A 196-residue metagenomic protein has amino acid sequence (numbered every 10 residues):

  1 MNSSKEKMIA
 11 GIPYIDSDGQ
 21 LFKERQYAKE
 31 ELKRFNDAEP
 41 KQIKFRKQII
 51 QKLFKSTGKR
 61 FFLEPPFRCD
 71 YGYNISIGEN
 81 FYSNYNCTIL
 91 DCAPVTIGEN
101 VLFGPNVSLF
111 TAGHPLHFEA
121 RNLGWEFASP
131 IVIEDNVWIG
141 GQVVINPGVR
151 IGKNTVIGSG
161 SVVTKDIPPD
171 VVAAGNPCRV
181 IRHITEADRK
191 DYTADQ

Functional and structural regions predicted by a protein language model:
M1-R60, C178-Q196: Terminal amphipathic alpha-helical/low-complexity segments used for targeting or macromolecular assembly
K5-E6, L53, E99, L123 (+2 more regions): Short secondary-structure boundary/capping segments
F62, Y71, T96, V132-E134 (+3 more regions): A generic "structured core" feature
F67-I77, Y82-R150, N176-C178, R182-A194: Flexible, glycine/small-residue-enriched loop-and-beta-strand segment within the central core of proteins
P168-P169, A174-P177: Acidic, glycine-centered active-site loop in nucleotide-sugar glycosyltransferases
